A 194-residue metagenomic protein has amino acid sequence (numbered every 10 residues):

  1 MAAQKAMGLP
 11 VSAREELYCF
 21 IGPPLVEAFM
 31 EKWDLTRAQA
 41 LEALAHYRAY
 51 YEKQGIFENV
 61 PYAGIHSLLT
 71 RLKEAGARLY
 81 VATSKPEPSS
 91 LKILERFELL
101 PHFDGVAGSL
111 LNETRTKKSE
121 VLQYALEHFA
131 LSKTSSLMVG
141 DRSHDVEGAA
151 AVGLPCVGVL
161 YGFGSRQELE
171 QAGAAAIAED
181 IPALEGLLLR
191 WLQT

Functional and structural regions predicted by a protein language model:
M1-S67, P88: N-terminal helical cap/lid subdomain that shapes the substrate entry/recognition surface in HAD-like hydrolases
P10, L100-D104, S132, A175: Conserved H-loop
A28, G64, S89-K92, G148 (+2 more regions): Phosphate- and divalent-cation-binding pockets in alpha/beta enzyme and binding domains that engage nucleotide-derived
I65-E95: Substrate-recognition element of Asp-dependent hydrolases with the DxDx(T/V) motif
E74-A77, F129-S135, W191-L192: Glycine-rich phosphate-binding loop signature in dinucleotide/nucleotide-binding domains
L100-R115: A short, structured active-site edge motif that brings together acidic residues
K117-V146: Conserved Lys-Pro-Asp/Glu-containing loop-to-beta segment of HAD-superfamily phosphomonoesterases, centered on
M138-A178: Acidic, Mg2+-coordinating phosphoryl-transfer loop and its flanking beta/alpha structural elements, shared across
